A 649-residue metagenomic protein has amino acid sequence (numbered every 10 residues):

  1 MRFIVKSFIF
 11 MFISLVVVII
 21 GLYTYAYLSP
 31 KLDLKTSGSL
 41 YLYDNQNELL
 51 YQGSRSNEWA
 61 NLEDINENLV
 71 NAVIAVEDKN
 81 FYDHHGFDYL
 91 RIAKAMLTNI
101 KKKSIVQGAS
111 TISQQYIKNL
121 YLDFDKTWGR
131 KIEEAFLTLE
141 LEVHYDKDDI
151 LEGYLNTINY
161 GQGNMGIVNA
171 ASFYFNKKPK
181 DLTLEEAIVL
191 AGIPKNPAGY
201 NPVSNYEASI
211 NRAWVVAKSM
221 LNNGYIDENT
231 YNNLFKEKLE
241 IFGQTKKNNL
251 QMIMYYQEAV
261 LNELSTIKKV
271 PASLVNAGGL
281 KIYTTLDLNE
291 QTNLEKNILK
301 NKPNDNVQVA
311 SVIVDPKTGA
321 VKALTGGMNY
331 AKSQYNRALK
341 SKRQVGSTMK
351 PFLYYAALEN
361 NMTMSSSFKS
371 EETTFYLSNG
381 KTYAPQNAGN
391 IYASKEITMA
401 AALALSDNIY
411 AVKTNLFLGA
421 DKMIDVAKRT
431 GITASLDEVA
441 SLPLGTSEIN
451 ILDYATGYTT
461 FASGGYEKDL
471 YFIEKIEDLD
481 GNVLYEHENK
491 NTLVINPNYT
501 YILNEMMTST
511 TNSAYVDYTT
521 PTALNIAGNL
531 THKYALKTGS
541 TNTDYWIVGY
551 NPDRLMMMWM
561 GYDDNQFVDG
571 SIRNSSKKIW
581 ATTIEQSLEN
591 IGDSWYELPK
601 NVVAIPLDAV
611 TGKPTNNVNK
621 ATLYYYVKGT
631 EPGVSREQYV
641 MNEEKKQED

Functional and structural regions predicted by a protein language model:
M1-N304, V321-K322: Juxtamembrane regions of bacterial inner-membrane/periplasmic proteins, predominantly the peptidoglycan biogenesis
E58-E63, Q308, K332-F352, M364-E372 (+1 more regions): Short active-site loop at a secondary-structure junction that contains or immediately precedes the catalytic residue(s)
A72-I74, M220, L294, G319 (+6 more regions): Active-site SXXK
Y82-R91, M165-I167, D227-N232, K332-Y335 (+3 more regions): Short, well-structured active-site flanking segments
K102-D125, K180, K246-L250, M362-M423 (+3 more regions): Conserved catalytic neighborhood of penicillin-recognizing serine enzymes
T111-Q115, V189, A310-V314, K322-L324 (+10 more regions): Structural recognition of the beta-strand scaffold that forms the well-ordered cores of secreted hydrolase catalytic
T284-N304, S311-I313, L324, Y330-Q334 (+4 more regions): A penicillin-recognizing enzyme superfamily signal
T382-N387, G419-Y458, G465: Mid-domain, small-residue-enriched loop/turn segments at the edges of structured enzyme/sensor domains
